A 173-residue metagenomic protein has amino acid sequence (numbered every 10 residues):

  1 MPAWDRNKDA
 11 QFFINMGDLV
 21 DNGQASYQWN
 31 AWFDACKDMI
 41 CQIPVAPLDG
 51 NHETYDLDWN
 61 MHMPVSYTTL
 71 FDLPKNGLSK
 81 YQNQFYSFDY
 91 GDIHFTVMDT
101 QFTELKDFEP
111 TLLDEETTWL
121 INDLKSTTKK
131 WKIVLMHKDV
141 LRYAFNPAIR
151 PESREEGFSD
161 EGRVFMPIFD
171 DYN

Functional and structural regions predicted by a protein language model:
M1-S26: N-terminal active-site segment of His-dependent metallophosphoesterases
P2-K8, D34, K125, H137: Extended, charged catalytic domains and RNA/DNA-binding interfaces, predominantly in divalent-metal-using enzymes
D9-Q11, I43, K130-W131: Short coil/turn segments at beta-strand junctions that form active-site/ligand-binding loops
G17-D18, G50-N51, H137: Active-site glycine-centered loops adjacent to acidic/histidine catalytic or metal-binding residues that shape
L19-V20, Q101-L105, V140-R142: A short, flexible beta-alpha/helix-coil linker loop
Y27-T128, P147-S159, V164, I168-D170: Extended active-site neighborhood of metal-dependent phosphoesterases/phosphodiesterases
I133-V140: Histidine-centered catalytic micro-motifs
